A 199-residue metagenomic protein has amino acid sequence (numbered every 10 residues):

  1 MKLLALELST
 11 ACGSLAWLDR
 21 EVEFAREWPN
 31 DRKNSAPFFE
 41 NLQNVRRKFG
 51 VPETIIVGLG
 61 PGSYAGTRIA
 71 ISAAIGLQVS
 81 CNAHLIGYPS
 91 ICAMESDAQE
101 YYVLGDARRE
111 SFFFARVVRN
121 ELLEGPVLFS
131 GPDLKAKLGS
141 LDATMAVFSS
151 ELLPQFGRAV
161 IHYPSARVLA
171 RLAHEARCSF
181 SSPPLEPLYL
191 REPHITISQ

Functional and structural regions predicted by a protein language model:
M1-V22, P29-P37, R47, I86-Q199: Oxyanion-binding and handling regions
L8, P52-I56, G60, P164: N-terminal hydrophobic or amphipathic segments with adjacent small-residue motifs that include Sec signal peptides
T10, N30, L42, L59-P61: Short glycine-rich, polar/acidic loop-and-turn segments at beta strand-coil junctions
F38-F39, I71: Short amphipathic alpha-helical segment that frequently serves as the phosphate-/nucleotide-binding helix
L42-T54, L141-D142: Phosphate/pyrophosphate-binding loops at sites that engage ATP/ADP/AMP, CoA/4′-phosphopantetheine, polyphosphate
N44, I75, V79, E175: Short, well-ordered alpha-helices that flank and scaffold nucleotide-derived cofactor binding pockets
T54-L85: DPxDG-like acidic metal-binding loop motif
